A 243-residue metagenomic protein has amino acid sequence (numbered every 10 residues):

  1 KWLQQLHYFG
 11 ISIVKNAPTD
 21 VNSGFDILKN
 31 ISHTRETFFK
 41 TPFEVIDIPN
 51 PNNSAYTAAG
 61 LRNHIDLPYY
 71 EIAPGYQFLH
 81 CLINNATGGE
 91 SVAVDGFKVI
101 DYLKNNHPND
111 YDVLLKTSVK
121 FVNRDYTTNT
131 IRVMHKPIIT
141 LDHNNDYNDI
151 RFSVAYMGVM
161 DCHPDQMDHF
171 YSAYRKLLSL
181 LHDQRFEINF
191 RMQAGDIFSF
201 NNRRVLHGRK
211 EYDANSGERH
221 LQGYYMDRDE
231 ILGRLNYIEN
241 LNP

Functional and structural regions predicted by a protein language model:
K1-P243: Active-site environment of non-heme Fe oxygenases that use a 2-His-1-carboxylate facial triad
